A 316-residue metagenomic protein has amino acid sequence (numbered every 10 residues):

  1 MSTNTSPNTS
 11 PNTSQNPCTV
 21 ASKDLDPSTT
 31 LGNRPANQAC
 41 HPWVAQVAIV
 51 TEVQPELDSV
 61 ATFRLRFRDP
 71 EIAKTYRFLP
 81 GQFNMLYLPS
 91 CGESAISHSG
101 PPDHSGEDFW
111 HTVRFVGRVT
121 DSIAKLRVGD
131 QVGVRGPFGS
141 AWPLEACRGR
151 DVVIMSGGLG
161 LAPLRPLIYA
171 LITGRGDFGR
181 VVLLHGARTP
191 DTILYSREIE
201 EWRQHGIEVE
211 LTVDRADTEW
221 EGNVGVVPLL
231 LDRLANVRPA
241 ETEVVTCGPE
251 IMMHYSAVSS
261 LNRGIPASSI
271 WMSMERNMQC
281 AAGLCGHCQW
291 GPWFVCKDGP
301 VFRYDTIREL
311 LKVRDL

Functional and structural regions predicted by a protein language model:
N4-N12, N16, V20-S22: Asparagine/serine/threonine-enriched low-complexity, disordered tracts, especially those forming N-linked glycosylation
C18-N33, Q38-A39: Anionic-ligand-binding alpha/beta catalytic cores of soluble enzymes and soluble regulatory domains that recognize
N33-D130, R188-T189, R215: Ferredoxin-reductase
M85, G133-R135, Q289: Hydrophobic beta-strand signal
P89-E93, G136-A141, R314: Short, charged beta-turn/beta-strand-edge "cap" motif at the junction between a beta-strand and an adjacent loop
R118-Q279: FNR/FR-type flavoprotein reductase catalytic core
E250-I251, E275-P300: Local cysteine-cluster metal-coordination motifs and their immediate loop/turn environment, predominantly Fe-S cluster
G291-L316: Non-heme iron-sulfur electron-transfer modules
